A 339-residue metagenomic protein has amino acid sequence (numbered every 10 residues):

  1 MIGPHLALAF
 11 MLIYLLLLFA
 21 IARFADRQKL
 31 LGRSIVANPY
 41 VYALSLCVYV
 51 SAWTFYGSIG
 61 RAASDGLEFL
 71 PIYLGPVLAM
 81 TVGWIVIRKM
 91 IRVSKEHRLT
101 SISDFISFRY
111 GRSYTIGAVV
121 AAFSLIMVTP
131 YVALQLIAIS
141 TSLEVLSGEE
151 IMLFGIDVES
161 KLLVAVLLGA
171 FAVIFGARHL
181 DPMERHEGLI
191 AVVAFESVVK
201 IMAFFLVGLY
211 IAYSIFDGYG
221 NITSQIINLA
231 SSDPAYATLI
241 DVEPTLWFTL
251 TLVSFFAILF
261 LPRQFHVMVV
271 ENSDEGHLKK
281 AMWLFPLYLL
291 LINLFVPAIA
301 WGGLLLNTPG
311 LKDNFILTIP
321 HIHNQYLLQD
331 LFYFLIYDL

Functional and structural regions predicted by a protein language model:
M1-G57, L163-L189, F195, I201: Membrane-interface "cap" regions at the ends of multi-pass membrane proteins
A7, G117-A121, E187-A203, L278-L291: Alpha-helical transmembrane segments and their helix-start/interface "positive-inside/aromatic belt" motifs in integral
F10, Y14-L18, A79, G83 (+4 more regions): Alpha-helical transmembrane segments of multipass membrane proteins
L18, P71-R178, P182, T249-A257 (+4 more regions): Helix-loop-helix module between adjacent transmembrane segments
K29, L125-P130, V198-I215, P286-A300: Hydrophobic alpha-helical membrane-insertion segments
R33-V36, I215-S231, W301-F315: Interfacial/capping segments of alpha-helical transmembrane domains
S34-R98, S107, I211, T249-A257 (+3 more regions): Membrane-interface helix-loop-helix modules in multi-pass membrane proteins
S147-S160, A212-S254, T318: Helix-loop-helix junctions that connect adjacent transmembrane segments in multi-pass membrane transporters
